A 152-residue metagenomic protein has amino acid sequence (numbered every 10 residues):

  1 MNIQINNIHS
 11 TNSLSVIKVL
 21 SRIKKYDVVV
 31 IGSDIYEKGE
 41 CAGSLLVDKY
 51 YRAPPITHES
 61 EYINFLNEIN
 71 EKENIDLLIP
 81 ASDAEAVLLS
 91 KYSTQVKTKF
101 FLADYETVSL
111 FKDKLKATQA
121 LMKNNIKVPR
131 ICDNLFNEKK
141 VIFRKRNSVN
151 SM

Functional and structural regions predicted by a protein language model:
M1-L102: ATP-binding N-terminal substructure of ATP-dependent carboxylate-amine bond-forming enzymes
D34, D104-E106, N147: Short, well-ordered turn and helix-capping elements at secondary-structure junctions
P54, A103-D104, F111-K114: Surface-exposed loop/turn and secondary-structure junction residues enriched for glycine/proline
V108-M152: Active-site nucleotide/adenylate-binding loops and adjacent lid/helix of ATP-dependent enzymes
